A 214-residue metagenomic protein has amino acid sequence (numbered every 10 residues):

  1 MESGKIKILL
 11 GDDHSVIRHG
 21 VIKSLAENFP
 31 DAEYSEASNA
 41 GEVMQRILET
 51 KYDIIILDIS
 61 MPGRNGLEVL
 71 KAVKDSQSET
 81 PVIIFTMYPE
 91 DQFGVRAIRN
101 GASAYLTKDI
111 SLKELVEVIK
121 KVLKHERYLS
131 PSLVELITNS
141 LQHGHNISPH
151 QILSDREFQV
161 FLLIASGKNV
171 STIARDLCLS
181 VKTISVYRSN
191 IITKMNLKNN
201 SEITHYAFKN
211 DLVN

Functional and structural regions predicted by a protein language model:
G4-I17, V21-L25, I55, L153: Conserved acidic segment of CheY-like receiver
E36-I54: Acidic, metal-coordinating helix/loop segments flanking the phosphotransfer/catalytic sites of two-component signaling
N39, G63-E68: Acidic catalytic/metal-coordinating carboxylates
Q45, L67-E79: Short amphipathic alpha-helix used as the core "switch/output" element in two-component signaling
D58, T86: Active-site residues of response regulator receiver
F93-I98, A104-D155, Q159, L212-V213: Short, flexible helix-to-coil linker/hinge segments that flank and couple to helix-turn-helix
I147-V181: Helix-turn-helix DNA-binding segment
S189-N214: Basic, Lys/Arg-enriched C-terminal extension of HTH/homeodomain DNA-binding domains
